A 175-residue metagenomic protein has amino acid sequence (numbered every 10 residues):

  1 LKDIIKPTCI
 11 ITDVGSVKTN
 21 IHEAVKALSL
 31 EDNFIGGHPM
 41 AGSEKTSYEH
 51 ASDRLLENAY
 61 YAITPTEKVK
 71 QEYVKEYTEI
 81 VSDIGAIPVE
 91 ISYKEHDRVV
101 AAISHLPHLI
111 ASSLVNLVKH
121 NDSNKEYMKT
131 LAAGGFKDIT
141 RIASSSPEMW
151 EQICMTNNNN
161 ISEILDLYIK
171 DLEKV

Functional and structural regions predicted by a protein language model:
L1-E49: Rossmann-like NAD(P)(H) cofactor-binding subdomain of soluble oxidoreductases
D3, E23-A27, Q71-S82, N159 (+2 more regions): Replace "anionic and nucleotidyl ligands
S16-V17, V115-N116, N159: Short glycine-rich anion-binding loops that position phosphate/pyrophosphate groups of nucleotides and phosphorylated
K18, E44, V69-K70, I161: Alpha-helix N-cap/loop-to-helix initiation residues
H50-L55, E151-Q152: Short, flexible, solvent-exposed loop/turn segments with mixed acidic/basic and small polar residues
L55-T140: Internal alpha-helical scaffold of NAD(P)-dependent oxidoreductase catalytic cores
K125-V175: Interdomain hinge/lid region at the active-site interface of Rossmann-like NAD(P)-dependent oxidoreductases
